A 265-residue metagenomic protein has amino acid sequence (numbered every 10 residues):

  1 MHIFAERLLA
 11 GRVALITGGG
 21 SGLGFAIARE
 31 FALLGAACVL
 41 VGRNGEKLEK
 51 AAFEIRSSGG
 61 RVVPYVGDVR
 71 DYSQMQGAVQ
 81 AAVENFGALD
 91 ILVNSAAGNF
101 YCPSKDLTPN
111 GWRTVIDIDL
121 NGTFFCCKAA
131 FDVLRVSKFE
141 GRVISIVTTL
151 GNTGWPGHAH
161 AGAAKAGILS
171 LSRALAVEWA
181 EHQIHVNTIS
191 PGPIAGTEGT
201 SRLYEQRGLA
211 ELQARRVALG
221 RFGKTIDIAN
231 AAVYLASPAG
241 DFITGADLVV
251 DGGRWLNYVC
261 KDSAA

Functional and structural regions predicted by a protein language model:
M1-E6, T153, V233, T244-A265: Short C-terminal tail/terminal secondary-structure segment of NAD(P)H-dependent dehydrogenase/reductase domains
V13, G18-G22: Conserved glycine-rich cofactor-binding loop
F86, R221-V250, W255: C-terminal substrate-recognition "lid" of short-chain dehydrogenase/reductases
V93, A180, H185, I243-G245: Short, small/polar-rich loop/turn modules that mediate ligand/substrate recognition or access, typified
P103-S104, T108-I116, L209, Q213: Substrate-binding pocket helix/loop in short-chain dehydrogenase/reductase
C127, A164, S172: Active-site helix of classical SDR
D132, V177-E181, D241: Alpha-helical segment proximal to the catalytic Tyr-Lys
